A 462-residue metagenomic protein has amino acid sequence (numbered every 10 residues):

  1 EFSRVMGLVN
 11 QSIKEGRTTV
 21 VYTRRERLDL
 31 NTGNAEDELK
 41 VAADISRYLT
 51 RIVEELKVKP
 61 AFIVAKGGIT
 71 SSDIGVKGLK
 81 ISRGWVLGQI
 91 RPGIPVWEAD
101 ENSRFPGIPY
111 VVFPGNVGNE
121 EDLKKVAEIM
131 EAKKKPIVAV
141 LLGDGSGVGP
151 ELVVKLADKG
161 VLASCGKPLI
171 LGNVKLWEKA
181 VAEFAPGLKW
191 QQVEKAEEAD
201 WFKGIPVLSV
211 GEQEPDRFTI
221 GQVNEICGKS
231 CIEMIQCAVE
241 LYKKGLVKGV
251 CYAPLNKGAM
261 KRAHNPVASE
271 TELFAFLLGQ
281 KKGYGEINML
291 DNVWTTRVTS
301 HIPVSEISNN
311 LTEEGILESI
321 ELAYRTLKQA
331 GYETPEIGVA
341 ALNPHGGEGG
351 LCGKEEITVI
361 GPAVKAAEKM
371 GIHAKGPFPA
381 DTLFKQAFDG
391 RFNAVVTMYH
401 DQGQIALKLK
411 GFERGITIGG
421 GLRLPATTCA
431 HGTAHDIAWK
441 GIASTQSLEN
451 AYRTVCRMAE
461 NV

Functional and structural regions predicted by a protein language model:
E1-K134, S164, G204, L208: Active-site catalytic microenvironments in core metabolic enzymes, especially phosphate/sugar-handling
S12-I13, P106-G107, M130-K133, N288-N310 (+1 more regions): Ligand-binding beta-strand-loop-alpha-helix segment within the catalytic cores of soluble metabolic enzymes
V21-T23, V64-K66, W85, V112 (+7 more regions): General beta-strand structural signal in soluble alpha/beta enzymes
R25, V112-P114, D291, R297-I302 (+1 more regions): Short, structured patches in soluble enzyme cores that scaffold and shape functional sites
G33-A35, P215-E225, I302-N309: Short glycine/proline- and acidic residue-enriched helix-loop micro-motifs that form flexible lids or anion-recognition
L87-V111, L277-V293, L422-D436: Short, flexible loop segments at boundaries between secondary-structure elements
K134-T271, E314-M398, Q402-G415, L422-T427 (+2 more regions): Contiguous, glycine/small-aliphatic-enriched amphipathic segments in soluble metabolic enzymes
S164, L169-G172, E270-T295: A phosphate-binding glycine/aspartate-rich beta-alpha loop in the early core of alpha/beta enzymes
